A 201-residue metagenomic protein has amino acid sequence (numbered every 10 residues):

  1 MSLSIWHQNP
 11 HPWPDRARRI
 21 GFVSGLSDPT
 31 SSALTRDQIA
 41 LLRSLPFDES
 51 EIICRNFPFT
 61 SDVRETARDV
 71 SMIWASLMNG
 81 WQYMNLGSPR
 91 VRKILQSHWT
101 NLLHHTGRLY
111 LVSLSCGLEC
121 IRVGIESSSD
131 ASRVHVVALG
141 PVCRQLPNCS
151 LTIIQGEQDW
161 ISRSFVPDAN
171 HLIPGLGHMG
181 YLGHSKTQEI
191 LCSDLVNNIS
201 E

Functional and structural regions predicted by a protein language model:
M1, S200-E201: C-terminal end-of-chain micro-motif
S2-H105, I173-L182: Active-site catalytic motif of lipid deacylating hydrolases and related acyltransferases
D37-L41, S127-S129, I153, A169-H171: Glycine-rich, phosphate-binding/catalytic loops in enzymes
E49-E51, E65, E119, E126 (+2 more regions): Glutamate identity and glutamate-enriched acidic tracts
R90-S164: Serine-dependent carboxylesterase/thioesterase catalytic core of lipase-like alpha/beta-hydrolase/SGNH enzymes
H135-S200: The feature captures the conserved acid-bearing segment of alpha/beta-hydrolase catalytic domains
